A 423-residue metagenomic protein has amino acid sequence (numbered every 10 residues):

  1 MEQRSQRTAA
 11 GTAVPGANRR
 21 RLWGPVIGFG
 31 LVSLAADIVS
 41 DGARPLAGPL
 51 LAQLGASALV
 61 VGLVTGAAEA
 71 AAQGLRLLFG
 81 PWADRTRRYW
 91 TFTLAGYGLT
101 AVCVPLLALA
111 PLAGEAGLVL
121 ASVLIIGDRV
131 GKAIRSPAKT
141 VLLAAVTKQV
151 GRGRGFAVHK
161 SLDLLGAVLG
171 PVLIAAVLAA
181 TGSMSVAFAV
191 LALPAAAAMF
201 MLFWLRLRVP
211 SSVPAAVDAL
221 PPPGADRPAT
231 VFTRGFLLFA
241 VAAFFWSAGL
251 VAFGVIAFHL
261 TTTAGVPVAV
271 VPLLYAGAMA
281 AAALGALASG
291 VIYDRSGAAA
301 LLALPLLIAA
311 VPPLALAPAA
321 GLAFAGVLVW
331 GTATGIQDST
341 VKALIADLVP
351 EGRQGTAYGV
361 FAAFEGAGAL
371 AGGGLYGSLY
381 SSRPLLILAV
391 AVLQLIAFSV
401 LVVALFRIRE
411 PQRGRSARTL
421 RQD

Functional and structural regions predicted by a protein language model:
E2-W23, L207-A242, A417-D423: Juxtamembrane intracellular "pre-TM" segments in multi-pass secondary transporters
G16-A70, F236-P267, V271-L274: Helix-loop boundary and gating motifs at the non-cytosolic
L75-R88, L178, L284-G297, Y380: Helix-to-loop junctions at the C-terminal end of transmembrane segments in multipass secondary transporters
R85-G98, D294-P305: Cytoplasmic membrane-interface "Motif A"-like loop-to-helix N-cap segments of 12-TM Major Facilitator Superfamily
G98-E115, L306-P318: C-terminal ends and interior cores of transmembrane alpha-helices in multi-pass membrane transporters/permeases
L124-L165: Cytoplasmic helix-loop-helix junction between adjacent transmembrane helices in 12-TM secondary transporters
V186-W204, I387-A404: Symmetry-related core transmembrane helices of the 12-TM Major Facilitator Superfamily/SLC fold
S296-V341: C-terminal transmembrane helical hairpin of 12-TM major facilitator-type secondary transporters
